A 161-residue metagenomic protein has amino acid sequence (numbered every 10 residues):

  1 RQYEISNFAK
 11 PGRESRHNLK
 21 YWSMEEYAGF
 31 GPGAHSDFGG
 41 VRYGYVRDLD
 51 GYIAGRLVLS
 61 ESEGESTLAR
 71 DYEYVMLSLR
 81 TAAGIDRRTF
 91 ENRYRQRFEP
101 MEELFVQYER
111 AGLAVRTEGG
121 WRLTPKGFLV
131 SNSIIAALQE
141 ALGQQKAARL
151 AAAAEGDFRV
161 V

Functional and structural regions predicted by a protein language model:
R1-Q96, K146-A147, A153-V161: C-terminal scaffold of the Radical SAM
E4, E109-G119: A short, conserved structural fragment
E14-N18, A111-G112, L129: Short secondary-structure transition/capping segments
A69-M76, E102, F128, N132: Non-catalytic, well-ordered alpha-helical scaffold segments
R95-R110: Short amphipathic alpha-helical interaction segments
G120-T124: Minor-groove-contacting beta-hairpin "wing" of winged helix-turn-helix DNA-binding domains
K126-V161: Short, amphipathic alpha-helical interaction segments positioned at domain boundaries
